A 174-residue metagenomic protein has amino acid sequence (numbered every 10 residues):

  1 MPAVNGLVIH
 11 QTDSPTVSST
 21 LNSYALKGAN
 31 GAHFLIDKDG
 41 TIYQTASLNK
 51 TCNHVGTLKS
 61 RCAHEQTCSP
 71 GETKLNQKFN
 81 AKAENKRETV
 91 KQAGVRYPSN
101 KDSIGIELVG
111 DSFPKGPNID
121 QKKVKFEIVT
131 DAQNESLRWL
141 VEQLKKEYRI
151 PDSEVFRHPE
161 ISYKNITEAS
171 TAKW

Functional and structural regions predicted by a protein language model:
M1-R149: Active-site-adjacent loop/helix surface patches within enzyme catalytic domains that shape the substrate-binding cleft
T51, G56-T57, E154, H158 (+1 more regions): Flexible domain-boundary/linker segments
I150-N165: Acidic/histidine-rich, metal-coordinating catalytic segments
K164-W174: Short, low-complexity, polybasic intrinsically disordered segments
